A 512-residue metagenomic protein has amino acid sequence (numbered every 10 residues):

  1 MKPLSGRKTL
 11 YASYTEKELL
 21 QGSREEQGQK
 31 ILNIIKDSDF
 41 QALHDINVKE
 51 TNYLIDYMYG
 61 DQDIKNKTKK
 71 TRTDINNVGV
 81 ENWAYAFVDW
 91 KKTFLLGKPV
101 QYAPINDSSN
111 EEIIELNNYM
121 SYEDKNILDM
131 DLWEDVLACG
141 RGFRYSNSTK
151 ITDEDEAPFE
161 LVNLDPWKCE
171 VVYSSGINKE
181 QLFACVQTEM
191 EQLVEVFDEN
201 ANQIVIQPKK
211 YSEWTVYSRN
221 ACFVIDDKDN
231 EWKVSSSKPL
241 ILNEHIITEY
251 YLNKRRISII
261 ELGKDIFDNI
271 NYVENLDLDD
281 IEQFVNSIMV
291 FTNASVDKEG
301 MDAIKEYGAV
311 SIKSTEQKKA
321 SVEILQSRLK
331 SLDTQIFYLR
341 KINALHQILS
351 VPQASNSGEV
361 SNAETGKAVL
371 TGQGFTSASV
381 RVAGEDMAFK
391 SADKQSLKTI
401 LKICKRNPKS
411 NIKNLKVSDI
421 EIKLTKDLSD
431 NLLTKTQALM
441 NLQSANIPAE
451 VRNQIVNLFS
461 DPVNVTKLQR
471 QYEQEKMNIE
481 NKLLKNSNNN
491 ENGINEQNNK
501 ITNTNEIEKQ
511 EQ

Functional and structural regions predicted by a protein language model:
M1-N163, N492-N495, N505-Q512: Extended, helix-rich architectural segments
K8, Q29, N52, Y85 (+4 more regions): Non-catalytic, well-ordered alpha-helical scaffold segments
R24-Q27, E50, E112-E115, I259-L262 (+8 more regions): Alpha-helical structural motif
A42, E123-M130, C139-F143, N269 (+9 more regions): Short secondary-structure junctions and interdomain/linker hinges
S108-E112, M120-D124, L128, V136 (+6 more regions): Short amphipathic alpha-helical segments
M130-N253: Extended, regular secondary-structure scaffolds
K228-L370: Extended, charged amphipathic alpha-helical segments
D302-Q317, D333, R340-Q512: C-terminal helix-loop subdomains that flank or include functional centers
